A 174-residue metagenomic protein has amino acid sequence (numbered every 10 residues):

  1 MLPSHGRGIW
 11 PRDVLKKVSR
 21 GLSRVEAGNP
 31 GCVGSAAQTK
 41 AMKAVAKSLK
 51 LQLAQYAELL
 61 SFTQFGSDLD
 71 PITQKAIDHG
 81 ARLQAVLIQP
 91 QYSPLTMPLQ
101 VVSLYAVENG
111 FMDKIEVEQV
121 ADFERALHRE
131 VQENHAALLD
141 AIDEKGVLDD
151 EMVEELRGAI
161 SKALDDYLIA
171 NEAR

Functional and structural regions predicted by a protein language model:
M1-R174: Conserved catalytic/coupling modules of large nucleotide/cofactor-utilizing molecular machines
